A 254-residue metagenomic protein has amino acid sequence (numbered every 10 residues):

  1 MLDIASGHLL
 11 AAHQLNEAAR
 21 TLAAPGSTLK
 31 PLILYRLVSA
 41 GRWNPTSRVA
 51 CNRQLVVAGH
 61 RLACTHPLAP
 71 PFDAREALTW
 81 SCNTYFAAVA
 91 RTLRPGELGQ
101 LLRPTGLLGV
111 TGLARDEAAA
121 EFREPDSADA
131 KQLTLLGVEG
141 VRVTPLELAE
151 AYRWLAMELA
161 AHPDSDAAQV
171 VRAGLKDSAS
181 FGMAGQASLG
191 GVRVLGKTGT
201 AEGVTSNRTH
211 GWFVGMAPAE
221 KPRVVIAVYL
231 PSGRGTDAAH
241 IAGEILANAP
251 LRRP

Functional and structural regions predicted by a protein language model:
M1-A12: Short, glycine-anchored, charge-dense loop/turn motifs used at functional sites
M1-L2, P45-A50, V89-A90, V110-D116 (+3 more regions): Surface-exposed patches in mature extracellular/periplasmic domains of secreted proteins
A5, W43-G99, L107-T111, A130-L136: Conserved catalytic neighborhood of penicillin-recognizing serine enzymes
G7, T21-V49, A77, L148-L155 (+2 more regions): Active-site SXXK
A11-T28, P71, V110-D166: Active-site-proximal helix/loop microenvironment of the serine DD-peptidase/beta-lactamase transpeptidase fold
A87, R91-G99, A128-A249: A penicillin-recognizing enzyme superfamily signal
